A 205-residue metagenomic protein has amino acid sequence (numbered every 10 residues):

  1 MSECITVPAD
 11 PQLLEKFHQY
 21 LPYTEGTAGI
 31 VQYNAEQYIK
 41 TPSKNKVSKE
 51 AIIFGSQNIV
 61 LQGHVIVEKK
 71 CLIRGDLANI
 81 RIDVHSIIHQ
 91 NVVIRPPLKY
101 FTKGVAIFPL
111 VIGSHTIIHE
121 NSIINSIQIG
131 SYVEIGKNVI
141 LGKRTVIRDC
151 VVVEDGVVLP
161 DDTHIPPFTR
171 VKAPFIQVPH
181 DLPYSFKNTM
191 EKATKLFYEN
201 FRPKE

Functional and structural regions predicted by a protein language model:
S2-G29, A35-Q37, V84, H89-S114 (+1 more regions): Glycine-rich hexapeptide-repeat left-handed beta-helix
L21, T27-G29, E50, G55-S56 (+1 more regions): Histidine- and aromatic-rich ligand-binding microenvironments
I30, A51, C71-I73, F101-T102: Short loop/turn motifs at secondary-structure junctions and domain boundaries
Q37, S43, K49, Q57 (+6 more regions): The right-handed parallel beta-helix/beta-solenoid scaffold, focusing on the short coil/turn and N-cap positions
K40, F54-G55, G75, V105 (+1 more regions): Short, small/polar residue-rich loop motifs at catalytic or cofactor-binding pockets
V47-S48, I124: Hydrophobic residues on conserved beta-strands that form the core of alpha/beta folds
E68-R74, V92, P96: A short mixed-secondary-structure module that forms the rim of ligand-binding clefts
